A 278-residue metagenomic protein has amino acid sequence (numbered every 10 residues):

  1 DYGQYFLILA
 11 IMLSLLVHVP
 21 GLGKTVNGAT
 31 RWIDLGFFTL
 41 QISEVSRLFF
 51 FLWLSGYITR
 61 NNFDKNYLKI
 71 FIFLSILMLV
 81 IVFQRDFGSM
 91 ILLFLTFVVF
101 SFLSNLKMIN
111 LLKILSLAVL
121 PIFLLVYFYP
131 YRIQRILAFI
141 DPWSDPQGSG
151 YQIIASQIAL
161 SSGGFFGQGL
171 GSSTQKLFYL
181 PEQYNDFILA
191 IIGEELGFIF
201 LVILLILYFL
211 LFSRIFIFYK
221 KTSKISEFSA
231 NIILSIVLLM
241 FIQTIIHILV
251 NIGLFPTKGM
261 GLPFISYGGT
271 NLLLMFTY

Functional and structural regions predicted by a protein language model:
D1-G3, N61-N66, M108-L111, K221-F228: Interfacial helix-loop-helix linkers and transmembrane-helix boundary segments in multi-pass membrane proteins
D1-R85, I248-Y267, N271-L272: Membrane-helix boundary/helix-loop-helix interface segments in multi-pass membrane proteins
Q4-I11, N66-V82, F87-Y127: Hydrophobic alpha-helical segments of polytopic membrane proteins
L7, L204-L211: Transmembrane alpha-helices of multi-pass, membrane-embedded glycan-processing enzymes that use lipid-linked
V19, L54-N62, V98-K107, L125-V126 (+1 more regions): Structural signal for the C-terminal ends of transmembrane alpha-helices and the immediately following loop
G28, W32, K113-I203, F228: Hydrophobic, glycine- and aromatic-enriched re-entrant/interface helices and adjoining loop segments
I58, T96-N110, T174-F200, G261-L273: Interfacial segments of multi-pass membrane proteins
I217-G259, I265: Loop-to-helix entry and N-terminal half of a specific, functionally important transmembrane alpha helix in multi-pass
